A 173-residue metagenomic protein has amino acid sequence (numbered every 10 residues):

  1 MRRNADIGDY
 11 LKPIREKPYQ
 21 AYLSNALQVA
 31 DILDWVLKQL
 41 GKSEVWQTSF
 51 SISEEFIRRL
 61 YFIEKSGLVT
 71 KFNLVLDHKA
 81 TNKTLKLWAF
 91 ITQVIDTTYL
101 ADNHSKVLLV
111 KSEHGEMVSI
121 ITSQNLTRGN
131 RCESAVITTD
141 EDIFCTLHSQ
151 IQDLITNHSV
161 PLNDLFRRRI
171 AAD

Functional and structural regions predicted by a protein language model:
M1-D173: PLD/PLD-like phosphodiesterase catalytic module centered on the HKD motif
